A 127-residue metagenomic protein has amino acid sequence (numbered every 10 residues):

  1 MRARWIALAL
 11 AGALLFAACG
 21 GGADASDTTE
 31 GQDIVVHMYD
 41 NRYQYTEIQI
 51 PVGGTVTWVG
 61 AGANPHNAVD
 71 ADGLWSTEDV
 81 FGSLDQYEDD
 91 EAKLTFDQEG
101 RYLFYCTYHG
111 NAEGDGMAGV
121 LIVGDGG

Functional and structural regions predicted by a protein language model:
M1-A17: Sec-dependent bacterial lipoprotein signal peptides
C19-G127: Extracytoplasmic copper-binding redox domains, predominantly the cupredoxin/blue-copper superfamily
